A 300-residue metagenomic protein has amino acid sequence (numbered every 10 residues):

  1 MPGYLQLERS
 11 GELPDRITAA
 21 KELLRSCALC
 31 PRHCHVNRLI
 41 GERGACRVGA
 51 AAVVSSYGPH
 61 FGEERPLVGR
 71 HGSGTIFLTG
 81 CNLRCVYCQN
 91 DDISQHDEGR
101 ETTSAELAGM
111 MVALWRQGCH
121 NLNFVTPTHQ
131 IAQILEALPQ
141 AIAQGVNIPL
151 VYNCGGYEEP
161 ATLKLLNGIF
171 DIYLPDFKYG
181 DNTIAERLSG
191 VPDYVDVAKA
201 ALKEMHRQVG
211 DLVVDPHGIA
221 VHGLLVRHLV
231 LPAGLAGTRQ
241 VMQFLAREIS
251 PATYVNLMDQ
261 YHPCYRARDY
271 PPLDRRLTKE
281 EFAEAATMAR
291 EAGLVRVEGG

Functional and structural regions predicted by a protein language model:
M1-E42, G210-G300: Auxiliary Fe-S-binding modules of radical SAM enzymes
E42, C46-I172, D181-N182: Conserved Radical SAM active-site core
G74, L122, L150-Y152, Y173-P175 (+3 more regions): Hydrophobic faces of well-ordered beta-strands that scaffold small-molecule active sites in alpha/beta enzyme cores
S94, I131, G156-E159, F177-V195 (+3 more regions): Conserved radical SAM core fold
L107, I134, A198, L202 (+3 more regions): Aromatic/hydrophobic pocket-lining residues that form the small-molecule binding cavity in soluble enzyme cores
W115, I142, N167, H206 (+2 more regions): N-terminal cationic-hydrophobic initiation segments that often serve targeting/anchoring roles
L138-P149, A200-Q208, K279-A285: Alpha-helix-loop-beta-strand connector modules within alpha/beta enzyme cores
A185-H217: Anionic-ligand binding region
